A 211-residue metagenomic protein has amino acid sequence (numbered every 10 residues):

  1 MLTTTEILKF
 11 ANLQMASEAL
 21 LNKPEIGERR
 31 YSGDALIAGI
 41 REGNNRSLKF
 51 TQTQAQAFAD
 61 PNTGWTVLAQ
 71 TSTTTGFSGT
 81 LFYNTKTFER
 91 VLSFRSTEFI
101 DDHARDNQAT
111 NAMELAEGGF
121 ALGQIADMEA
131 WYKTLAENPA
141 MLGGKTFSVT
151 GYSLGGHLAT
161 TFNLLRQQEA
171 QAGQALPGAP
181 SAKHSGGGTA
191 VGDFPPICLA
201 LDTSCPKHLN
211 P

Functional and structural regions predicted by a protein language model:
M1-S47: N-terminal low-complexity, Ser/Thr- and acidic-residue-enriched intrinsically disordered segments
A38-T150, L165-G187, G192-P211: A conserved cap/lid and substrate-binding interface adjacent to the catalytic center of lipid-processing enzymes
T150-G155, A159: Gly/Ala-rich beta-loop-alpha elbow adjacent to hydrolase catalytic centers
F162: Aromatic pocket-lining residues of Rossmann-like dinucleotide-binding sites
